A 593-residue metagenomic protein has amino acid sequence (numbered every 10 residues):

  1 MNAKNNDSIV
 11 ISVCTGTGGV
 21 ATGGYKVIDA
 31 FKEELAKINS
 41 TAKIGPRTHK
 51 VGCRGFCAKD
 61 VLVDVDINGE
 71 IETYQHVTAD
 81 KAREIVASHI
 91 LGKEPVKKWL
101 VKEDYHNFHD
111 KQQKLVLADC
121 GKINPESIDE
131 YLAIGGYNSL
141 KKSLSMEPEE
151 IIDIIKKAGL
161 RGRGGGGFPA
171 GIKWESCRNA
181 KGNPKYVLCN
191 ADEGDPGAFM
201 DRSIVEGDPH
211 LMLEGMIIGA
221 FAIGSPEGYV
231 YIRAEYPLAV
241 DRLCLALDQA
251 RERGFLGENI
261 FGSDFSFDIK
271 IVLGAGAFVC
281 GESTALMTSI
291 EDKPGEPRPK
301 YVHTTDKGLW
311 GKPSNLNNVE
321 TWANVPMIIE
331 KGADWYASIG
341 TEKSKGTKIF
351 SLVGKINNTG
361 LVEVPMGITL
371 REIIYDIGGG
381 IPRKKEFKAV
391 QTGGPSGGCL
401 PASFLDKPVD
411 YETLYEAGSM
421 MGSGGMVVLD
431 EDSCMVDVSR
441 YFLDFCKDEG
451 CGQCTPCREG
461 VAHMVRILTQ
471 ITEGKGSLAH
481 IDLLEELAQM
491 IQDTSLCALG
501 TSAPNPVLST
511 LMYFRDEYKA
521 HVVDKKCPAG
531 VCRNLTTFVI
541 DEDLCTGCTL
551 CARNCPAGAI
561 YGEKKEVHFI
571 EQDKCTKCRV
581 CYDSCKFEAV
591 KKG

Functional and structural regions predicted by a protein language model:
M1-V10, G24-H49, D66-G92, N138-K157 (+9 more regions): Ferredoxin-type iron-sulfur electron-transfer modules in oxidoreductases and energy-metabolism complexes
G18-V20, G136, I155-C177, G276-T288 (+3 more regions): Conserved phosphate/anionic-ligand binding catalytic regions in large, soluble enzymes, centered on
K59-V65, P456-A462, I540, L550-F569 (+1 more regions): Iron-sulfur cluster-binding cysteine motifs and their immediate structural context in ferredoxin-like electron-transfer
K98-K157, G311, N317-G332: Flexible inter-domain linker/hinge segments
I123-P125, Y131-N138, V187-D201, T304-L309 (+2 more regions): Gly-rich Lys/Arg/Thr-decorated short loops/hinges at beta-loop-alpha junctions or inter-strand turns that position
G215-I217, G367-P382: Short amphipathic, charge-patterned alpha-helical segments
V240-M366, G378: Hydrophobic alpha-helical positions that pack around
S344-N358, L370, P528-T576, V580: C-terminal accessory/binding modules appended to enzymatic or scaffolding proteins
